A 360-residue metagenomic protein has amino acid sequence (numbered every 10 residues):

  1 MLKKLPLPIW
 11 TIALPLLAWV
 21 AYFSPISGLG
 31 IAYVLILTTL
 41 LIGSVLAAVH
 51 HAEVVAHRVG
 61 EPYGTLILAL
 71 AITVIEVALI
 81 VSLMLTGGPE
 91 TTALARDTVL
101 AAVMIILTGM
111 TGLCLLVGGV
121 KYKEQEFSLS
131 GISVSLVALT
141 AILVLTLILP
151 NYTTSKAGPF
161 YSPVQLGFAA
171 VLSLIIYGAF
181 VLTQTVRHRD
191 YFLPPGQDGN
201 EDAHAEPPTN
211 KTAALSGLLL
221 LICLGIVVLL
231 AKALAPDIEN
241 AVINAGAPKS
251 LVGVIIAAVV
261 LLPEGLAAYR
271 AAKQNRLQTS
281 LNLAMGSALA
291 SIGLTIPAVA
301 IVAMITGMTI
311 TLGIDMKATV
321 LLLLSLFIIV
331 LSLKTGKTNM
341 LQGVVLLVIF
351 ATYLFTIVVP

Functional and structural regions predicted by a protein language model:
M1-P360: Hydrophobic alpha-helical segments, chiefly the membrane-spanning helices and signal/signal-anchor peptides
